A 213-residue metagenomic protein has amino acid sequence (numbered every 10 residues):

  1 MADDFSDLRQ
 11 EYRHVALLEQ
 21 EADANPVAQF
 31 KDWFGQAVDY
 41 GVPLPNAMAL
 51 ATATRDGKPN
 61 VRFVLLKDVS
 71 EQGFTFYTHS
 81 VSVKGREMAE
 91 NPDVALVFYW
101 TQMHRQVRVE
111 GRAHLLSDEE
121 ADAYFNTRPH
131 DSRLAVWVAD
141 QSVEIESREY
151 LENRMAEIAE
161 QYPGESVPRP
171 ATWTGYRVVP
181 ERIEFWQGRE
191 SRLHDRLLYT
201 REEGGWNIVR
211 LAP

Functional and structural regions predicted by a protein language model:
M1-P213: Binding-site signature for planar aromatic cofactors or substrates
